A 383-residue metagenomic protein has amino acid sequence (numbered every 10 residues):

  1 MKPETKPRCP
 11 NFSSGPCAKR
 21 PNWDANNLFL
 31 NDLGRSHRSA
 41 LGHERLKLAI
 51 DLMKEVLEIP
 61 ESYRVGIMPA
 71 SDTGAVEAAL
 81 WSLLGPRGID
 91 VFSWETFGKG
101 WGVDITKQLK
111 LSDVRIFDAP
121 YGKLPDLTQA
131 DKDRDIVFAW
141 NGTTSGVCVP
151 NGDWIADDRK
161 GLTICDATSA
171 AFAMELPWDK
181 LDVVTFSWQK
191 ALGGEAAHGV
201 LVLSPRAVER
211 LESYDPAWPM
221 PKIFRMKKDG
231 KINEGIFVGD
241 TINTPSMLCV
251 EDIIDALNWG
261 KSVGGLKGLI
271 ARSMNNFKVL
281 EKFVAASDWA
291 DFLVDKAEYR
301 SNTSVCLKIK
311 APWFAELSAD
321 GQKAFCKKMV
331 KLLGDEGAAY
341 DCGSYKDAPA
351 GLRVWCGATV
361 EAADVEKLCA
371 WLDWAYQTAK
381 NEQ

Functional and structural regions predicted by a protein language model:
M1-A40: N-terminal "arm"/small-domain region of PLP-dependent enzymes with the aminotransferase-like
N26-A78, S82, T96, G100-D104 (+1 more regions): Conserved N-terminal alpha-helix of the aminotransferase class I/II PLP-enzyme fold
G74, S82-I136: PLP-dependent aminotransferase-like
P120-F172, V183: Active-site phosphate-binding strand-loop segment of PLP-dependent enzymes
W178-Q189, G199: Conserved active-site segment immediately N-terminal to the catalytic lysine that forms the internal aldimine
Q189-F283, K296: Active-site C-terminal subdomain of aminotransferase-like
A285, W289-W355, T359-A363, K367: Conserved C-terminal alpha-helix-loop-beta "cap" of PLP-dependent enzymes that closes/shapes the active-site mouth
